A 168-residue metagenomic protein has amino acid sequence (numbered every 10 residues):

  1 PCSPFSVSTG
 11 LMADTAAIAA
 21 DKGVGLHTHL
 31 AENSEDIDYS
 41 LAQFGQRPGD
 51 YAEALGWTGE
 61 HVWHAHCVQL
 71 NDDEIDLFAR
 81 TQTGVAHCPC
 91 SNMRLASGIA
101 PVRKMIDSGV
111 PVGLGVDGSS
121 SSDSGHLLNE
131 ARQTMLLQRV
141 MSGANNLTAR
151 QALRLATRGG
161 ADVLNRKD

Functional and structural regions predicted by a protein language model:
P1, S91, M141: Generic anion/oxyanion-binding catalytic loop in active/binding sites
P1-G84, L95-V112: Histidine/acidic residue-rich metal-binding segments in metalloenzymes
E32, P89-M93, G118-S120: Short, acidic/turn-prone active-site loops that include or flank metal/cofactor- and phosphate-binding residues
A54-H61, R103-D168: His/Asp/Glu-enriched, well-ordered alpha-helical/loop segment that forms or immediately abuts the divalent-metal
C67, C88, T134-L136: Generic beta-structure capping elements
